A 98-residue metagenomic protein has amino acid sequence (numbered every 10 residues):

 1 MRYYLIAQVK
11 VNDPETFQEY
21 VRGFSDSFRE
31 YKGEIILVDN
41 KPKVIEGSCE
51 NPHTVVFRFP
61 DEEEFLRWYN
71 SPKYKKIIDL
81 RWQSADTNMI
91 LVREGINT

Functional and structural regions predicted by a protein language model:
M1-T54, P60-N70, Y74, R93-T98: Short S/T/G/P-rich N-terminal loop/turn motif that feeds into the first structured element of a domain
E34, D79-R81: Acidic/histidine-enriched, beta-strand-rich ligand/metal-binding domains
W82-T98: C-terminal end-helix/capping segment
